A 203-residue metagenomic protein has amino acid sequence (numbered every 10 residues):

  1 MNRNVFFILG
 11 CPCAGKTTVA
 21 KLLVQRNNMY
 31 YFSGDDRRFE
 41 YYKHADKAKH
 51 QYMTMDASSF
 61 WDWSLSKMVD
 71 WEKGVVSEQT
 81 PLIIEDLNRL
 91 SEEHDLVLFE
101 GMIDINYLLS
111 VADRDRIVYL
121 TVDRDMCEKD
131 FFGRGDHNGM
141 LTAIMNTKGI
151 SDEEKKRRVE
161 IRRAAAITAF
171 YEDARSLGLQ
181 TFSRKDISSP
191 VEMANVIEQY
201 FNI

Functional and structural regions predicted by a protein language model:
I8: Hydrophobic anchor at the beta1->P-loop junction of P-loop NTPases
C13: Walker A (P-loop) phosphate-binding loop of P-loop NTPases
T17: Walker A/P-loop
M29-A45: Short beta-strand-centered segment that lines the nucleotide-binding/catalytic pocket of NTP-utilizing
E40-L96, I103: ATP-dependent small-molecule kinase phosphotransfer cores that center on conserved nucleotide phosphate-binding segments
A112-G149: Conserved phosphate-donor/acceptor-positioning beta-strand/loop module used by diverse small-molecule
G139-V191: Small-molecule kinase domains that catalyze NTP-dependent phosphoryl transfer to phosphate-bearing small molecules
